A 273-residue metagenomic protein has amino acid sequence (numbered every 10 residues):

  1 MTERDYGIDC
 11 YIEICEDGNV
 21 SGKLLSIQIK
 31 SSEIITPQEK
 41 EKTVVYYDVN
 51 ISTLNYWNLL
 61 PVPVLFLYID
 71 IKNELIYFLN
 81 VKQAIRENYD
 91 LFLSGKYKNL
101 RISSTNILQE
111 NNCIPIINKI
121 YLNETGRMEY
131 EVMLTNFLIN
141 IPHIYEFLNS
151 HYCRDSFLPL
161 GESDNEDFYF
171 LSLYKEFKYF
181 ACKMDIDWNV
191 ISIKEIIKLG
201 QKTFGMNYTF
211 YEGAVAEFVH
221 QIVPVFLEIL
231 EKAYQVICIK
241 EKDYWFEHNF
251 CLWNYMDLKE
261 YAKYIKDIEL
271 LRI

Functional and structural regions predicted by a protein language model:
M1-T43: Catalytic centers of nucleases
C15, L54, W253: Conserved aromatic-histidine-acidic binding/catalytic patches
N19-S31, P63-L67, H151-L158: Short, Lys/Arg-enriched charge-dense amphipathic segments
P37-N55: Aromatic/His-enriched, Gly/Pro-containing loop or helix-boundary segments that lie immediately adjacent to catalytic
V49-M128: Mixed-charge intrinsically disordered linker/loop segments at interdomain junctions
I120-I273: Long, low-complexity, intrinsically disordered terminal regions
